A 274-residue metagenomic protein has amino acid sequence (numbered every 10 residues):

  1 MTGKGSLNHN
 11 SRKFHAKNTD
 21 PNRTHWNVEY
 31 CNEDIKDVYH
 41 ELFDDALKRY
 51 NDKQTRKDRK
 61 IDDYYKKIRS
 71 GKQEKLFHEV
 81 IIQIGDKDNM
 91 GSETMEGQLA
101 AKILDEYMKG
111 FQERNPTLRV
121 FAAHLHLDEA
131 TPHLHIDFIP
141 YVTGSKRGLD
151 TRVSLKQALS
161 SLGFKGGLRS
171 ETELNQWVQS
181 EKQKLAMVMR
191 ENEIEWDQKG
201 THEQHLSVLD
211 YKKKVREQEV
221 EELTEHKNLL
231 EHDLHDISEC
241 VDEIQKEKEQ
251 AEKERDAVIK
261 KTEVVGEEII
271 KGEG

Functional and structural regions predicted by a protein language model:
M1-G274: N-terminal nicking endonuclease/strand-transfer module with a His-rich metal-binding environment and a catalytic Tyr
